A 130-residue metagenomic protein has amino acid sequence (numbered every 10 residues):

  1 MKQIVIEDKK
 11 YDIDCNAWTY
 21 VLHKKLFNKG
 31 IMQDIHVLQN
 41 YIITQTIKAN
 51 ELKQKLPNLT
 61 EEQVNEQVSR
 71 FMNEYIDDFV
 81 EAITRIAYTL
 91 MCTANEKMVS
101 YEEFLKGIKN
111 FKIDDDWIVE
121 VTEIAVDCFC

Functional and structural regions predicted by a protein language model:
M1-I13, W18-V21, K29-T44, K53-E81 (+2 more regions): Charged interaction scaffolds used for protein-protein
